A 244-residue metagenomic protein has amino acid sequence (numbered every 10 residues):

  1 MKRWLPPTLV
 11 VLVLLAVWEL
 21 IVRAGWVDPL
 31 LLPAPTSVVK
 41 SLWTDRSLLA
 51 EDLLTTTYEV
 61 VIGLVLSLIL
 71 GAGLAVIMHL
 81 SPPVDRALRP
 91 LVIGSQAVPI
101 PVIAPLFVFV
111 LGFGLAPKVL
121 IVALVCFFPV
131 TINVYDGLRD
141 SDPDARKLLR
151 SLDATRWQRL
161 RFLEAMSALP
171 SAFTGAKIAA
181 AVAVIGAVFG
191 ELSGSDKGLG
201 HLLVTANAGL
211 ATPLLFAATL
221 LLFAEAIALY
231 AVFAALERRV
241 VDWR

Functional and structural regions predicted by a protein language model:
K2-G25: N-terminal signal-anchor transmembrane alpha helix
R23-L68: Periplasmic/extracellular loop-to-transmembrane helix junction in inner-membrane transport proteins
I62-V92: Transmembrane-helix boundary motif in ABC transporter permease subunits
P82, R139, P170, T174 (+1 more regions): C-terminal transmembrane helix and the adjacent membrane-cytosol boundary/short C-terminal tail of inner/organellar
I93-P129, D136-G137: Generic hydrophobic transmembrane alpha-helix motif, especially the helices
F109, I185-L222, V241-R244: Glycine-rich helix-loop "coupling/hinge" segments at transmembrane-helix boundaries in multipass transporters
L120-L124, W157-G190, A217, F233: Transmembrane alpha-helices
V130, V134-I178, L199, L203: Short cytoplasmic-facing helical segments at TM-TM junctions of multi-pass membrane proteins
